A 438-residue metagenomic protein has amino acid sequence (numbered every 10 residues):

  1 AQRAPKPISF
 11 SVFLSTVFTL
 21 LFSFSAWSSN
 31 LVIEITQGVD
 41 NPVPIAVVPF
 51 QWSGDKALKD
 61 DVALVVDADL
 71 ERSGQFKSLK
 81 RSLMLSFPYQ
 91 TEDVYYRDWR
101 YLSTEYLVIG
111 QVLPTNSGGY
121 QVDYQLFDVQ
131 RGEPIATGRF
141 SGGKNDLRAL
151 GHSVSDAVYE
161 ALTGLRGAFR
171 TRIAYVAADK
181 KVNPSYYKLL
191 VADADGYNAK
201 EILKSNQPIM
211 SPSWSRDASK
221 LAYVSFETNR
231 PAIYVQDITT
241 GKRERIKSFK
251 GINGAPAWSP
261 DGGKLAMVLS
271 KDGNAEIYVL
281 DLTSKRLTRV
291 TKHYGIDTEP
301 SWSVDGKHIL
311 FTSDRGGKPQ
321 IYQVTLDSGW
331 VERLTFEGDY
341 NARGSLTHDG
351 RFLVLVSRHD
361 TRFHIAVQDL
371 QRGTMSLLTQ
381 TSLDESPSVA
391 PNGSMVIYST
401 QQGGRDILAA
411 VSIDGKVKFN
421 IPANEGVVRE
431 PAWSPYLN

Functional and structural regions predicted by a protein language model:
L31, T91-A157: Amphipathic beta-strand/beta-sheet edge segments enriched in Tyr/Trp
V32-R97, V108, V112-L113: Short beta-strand->alpha-helix linker/helix-N-cap micro-motif that forms a surface specificity/interaction loop
Q130, D193-Y197, D237-G241, D281-K285 (+3 more regions): Short loop/turn segments that connect beta-strands within beta-propeller blades
R166, A178-K188, K204-S205, V224-I233 (+10 more regions): A flexible loop/linker signature enriched in serine peptidases of the S9 family
G167-F169, R216-D217, P260-D261, V304-D305 (+3 more regions): Residue-level detector of Asp-centered blade-edge/turn motifs that repeat once per structural unit in beta-propeller
I173, L221, G262-A266, G306-L310 (+2 more regions): Hydrophobic beta-strand positions that form the internal "hydrophobic ladder" of WD40/Gbeta-like beta-propeller blades
R405-N438: Blade-level signature of beta-propeller repeat domains, shared across WD40, Kelch, NHL, RCC1 and BNR/Asp-box propellers
